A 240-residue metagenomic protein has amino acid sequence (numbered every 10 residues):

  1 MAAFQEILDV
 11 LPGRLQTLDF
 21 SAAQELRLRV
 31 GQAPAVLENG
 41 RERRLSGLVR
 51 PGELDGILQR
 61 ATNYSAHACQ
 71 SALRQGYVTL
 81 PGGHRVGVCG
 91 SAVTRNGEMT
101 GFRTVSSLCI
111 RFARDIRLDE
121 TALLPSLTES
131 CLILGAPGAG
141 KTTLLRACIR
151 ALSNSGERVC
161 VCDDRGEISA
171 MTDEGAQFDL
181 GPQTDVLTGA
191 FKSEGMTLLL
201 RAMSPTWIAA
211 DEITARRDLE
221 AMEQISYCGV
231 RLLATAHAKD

Functional and structural regions predicted by a protein language model:
M1-G82: N-terminal accessory targeting/assembly segments
G56, Y64-T128: P-loop NTP-binding catalytic core
I133: Hydrophobic anchor at the beta1->P-loop junction of P-loop NTPases
P137: The conserved Walker
K141: Conserved lysine of the Walker
L144, C148: Hydrophobic positions on the alpha1 helix immediately C-terminal to the Walker A/P-loop
L152-L199: P-loop NTPase switch/communication element
M203-D240: Conserved P-loop NTPase nucleotide-binding/switch module
